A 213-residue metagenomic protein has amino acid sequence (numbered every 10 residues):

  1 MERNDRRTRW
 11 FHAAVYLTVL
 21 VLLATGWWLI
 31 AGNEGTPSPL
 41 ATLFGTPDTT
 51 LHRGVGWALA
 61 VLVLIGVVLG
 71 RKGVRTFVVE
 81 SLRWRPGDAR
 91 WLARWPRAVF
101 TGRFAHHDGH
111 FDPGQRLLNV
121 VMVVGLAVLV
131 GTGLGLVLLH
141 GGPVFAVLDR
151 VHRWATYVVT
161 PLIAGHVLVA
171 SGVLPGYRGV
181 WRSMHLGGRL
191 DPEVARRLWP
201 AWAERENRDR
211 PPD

Functional and structural regions predicted by a protein language model:
M1-D213: Membrane-embedded alpha-helical bundles that constitute the cytochrome b-like, heme-associated redox core of multi-pass
